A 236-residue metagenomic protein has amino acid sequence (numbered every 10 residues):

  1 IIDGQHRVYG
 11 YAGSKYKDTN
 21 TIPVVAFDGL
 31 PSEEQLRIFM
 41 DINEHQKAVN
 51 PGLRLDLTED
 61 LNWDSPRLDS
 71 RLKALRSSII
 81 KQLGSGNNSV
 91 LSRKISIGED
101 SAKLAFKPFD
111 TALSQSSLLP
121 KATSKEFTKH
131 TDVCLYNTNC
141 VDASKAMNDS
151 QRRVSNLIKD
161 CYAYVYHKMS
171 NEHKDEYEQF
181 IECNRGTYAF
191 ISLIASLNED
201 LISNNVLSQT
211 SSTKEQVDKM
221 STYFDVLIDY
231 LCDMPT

Functional and structural regions predicted by a protein language model:
I1-T236: Accessory terminal alpha-helical modules
